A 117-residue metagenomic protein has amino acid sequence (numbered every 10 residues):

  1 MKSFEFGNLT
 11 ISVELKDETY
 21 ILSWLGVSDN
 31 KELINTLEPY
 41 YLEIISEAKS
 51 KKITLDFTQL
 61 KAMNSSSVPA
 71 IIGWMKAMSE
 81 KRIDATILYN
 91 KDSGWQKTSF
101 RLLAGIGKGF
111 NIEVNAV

Functional and structural regions predicted by a protein language model:
M1-P39: STAS-typified acidic loop motif
E5-G7, R101, N111: Compositionally biased, low-structure terminal segments
W24-K108: Amphipathic alpha-helical interaction surfaces in cytosolic regulatory modules
I112-V117: Divalent-metal-activated hydrolytic enzyme cores
